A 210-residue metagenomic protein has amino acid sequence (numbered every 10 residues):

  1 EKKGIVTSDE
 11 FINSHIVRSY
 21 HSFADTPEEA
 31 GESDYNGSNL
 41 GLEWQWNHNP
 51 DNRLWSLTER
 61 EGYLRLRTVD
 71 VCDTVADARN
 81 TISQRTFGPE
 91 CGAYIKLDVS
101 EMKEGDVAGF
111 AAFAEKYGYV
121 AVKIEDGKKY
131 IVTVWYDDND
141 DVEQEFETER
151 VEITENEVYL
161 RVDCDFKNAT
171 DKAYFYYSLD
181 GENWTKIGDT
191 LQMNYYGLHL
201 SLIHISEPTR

Functional and structural regions predicted by a protein language model:
G4-W46: Extracellular carbohydrate-recognition regions
Y35, I95, Y159-D189: Carbohydrate-binding surfaces in secreted/extracellular proteins
L40-R67: Extracellular glycan-recognition surfaces and repeat-rich motifs
L57-V75, Y130-W135: Short carbohydrate-recognition loop motifs
C72-K128: Secretory/extracellular carbohydrate-interaction modules and structurally similar beta-sandwich "look-alikes"
K123-E145: Trp/Tyr-centric glycan-recognition "aromatic platform" motifs on solvent-exposed beta-strand/loop surfaces
D138-Y159: Short, aromatic/His-centered strand-loop micro-motif at the edge of beta-sheets
S201-T209: Residue-level detector of conserved catalytic or cofactor/ligand-binding positions in enzyme active sites
